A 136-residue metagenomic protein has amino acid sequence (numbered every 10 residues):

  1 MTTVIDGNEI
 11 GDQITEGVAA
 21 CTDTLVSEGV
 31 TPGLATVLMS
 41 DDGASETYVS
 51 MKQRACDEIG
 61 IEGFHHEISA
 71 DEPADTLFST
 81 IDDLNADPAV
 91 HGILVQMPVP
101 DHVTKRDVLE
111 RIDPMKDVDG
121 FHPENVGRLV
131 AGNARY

Functional and structural regions predicted by a protein language model:
M1-V30: Positively charged, low-complexity intrinsically disordered leader regions
T31-S40: Short beta-strand segments enriched in small/hydrophobic residues
L34, C56-D71: Short beta-strand elements in bilobed, periplasmic/extracellular small-molecule ligand-binding domains
S40-D42, A55, D82: Short Lys/Arg-rich amphipathic alpha-helical segments
T47-I59: Short, solvent-exposed amphipathic alpha-helices that sit in or adjacent to ligand/effector-binding or catalytic
T76-D87: Short, well-structured alpha-helical segments in soluble
L94-Y136: Anion-binding alpha/beta catalytic cores of soluble intermediary-metabolism enzymes, centered on
